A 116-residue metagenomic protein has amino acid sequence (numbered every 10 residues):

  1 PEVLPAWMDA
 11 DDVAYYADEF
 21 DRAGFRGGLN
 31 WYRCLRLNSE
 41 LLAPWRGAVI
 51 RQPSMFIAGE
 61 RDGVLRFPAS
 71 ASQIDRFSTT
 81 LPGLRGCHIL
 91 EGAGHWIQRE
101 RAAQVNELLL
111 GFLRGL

Functional and structural regions predicted by a protein language model:
P1-P68: Alpha/beta-hydrolase
Y15, G27-C34, S72, R76 (+1 more regions): Alpha-helical elements of Rossmann-like donor-binding domains used by nucleotide-donor carbohydrate transfer enzymes
E40-W45, F56-I57, T79-L81, N106-G115: Short alpha-helical interface elements
A48, M55-A93: Conserved loop-alpha-helix segment in the C-terminal half of the alpha/beta-hydrolase fold that carries the catalytic
P82-L116: Catalytic active-site module of serine/aspartate enzymes centered on a nucleophile-bearing elbow/loop
